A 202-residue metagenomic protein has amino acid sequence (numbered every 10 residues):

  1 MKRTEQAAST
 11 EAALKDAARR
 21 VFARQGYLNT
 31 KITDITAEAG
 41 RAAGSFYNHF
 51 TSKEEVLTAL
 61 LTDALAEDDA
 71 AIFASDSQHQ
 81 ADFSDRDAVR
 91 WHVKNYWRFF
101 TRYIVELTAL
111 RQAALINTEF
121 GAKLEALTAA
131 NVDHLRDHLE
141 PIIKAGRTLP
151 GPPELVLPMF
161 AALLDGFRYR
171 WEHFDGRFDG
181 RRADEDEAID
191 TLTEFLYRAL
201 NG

Functional and structural regions predicted by a protein language model:
M1-S9, G176: N-terminal intrinsically disordered/low-complexity leader segments
S9, A13, V21-E55, A59: Helix-turn-helix
A12-V21, E67, W91, N95: Pre-recognition alpha-helix immediately N-terminal to the DNA-recognition helix within helix-turn-helix or winged-helix
F50, L110-N117: Short helix-capping/turn signature of helix-turn-helix
A59, F73-R102, P153-F160, D186-I189: Hydrophobic alpha-helical connector segments
T62-D69: Short, basic, alpha-helical segments at the C-terminal edge of helix-turn-helix-like DNA-binding modules
S77-D82, R102, N117-T118, A129-V156 (+2 more regions): Hydrophobic alpha-helical bundle segments that form small-molecule/ligand-binding pockets
L107-T108, Q112, G121, I143-T193: Hydrophobic/aromatic-rich alpha-helical bundle segments in the mid-to-C-terminal region
